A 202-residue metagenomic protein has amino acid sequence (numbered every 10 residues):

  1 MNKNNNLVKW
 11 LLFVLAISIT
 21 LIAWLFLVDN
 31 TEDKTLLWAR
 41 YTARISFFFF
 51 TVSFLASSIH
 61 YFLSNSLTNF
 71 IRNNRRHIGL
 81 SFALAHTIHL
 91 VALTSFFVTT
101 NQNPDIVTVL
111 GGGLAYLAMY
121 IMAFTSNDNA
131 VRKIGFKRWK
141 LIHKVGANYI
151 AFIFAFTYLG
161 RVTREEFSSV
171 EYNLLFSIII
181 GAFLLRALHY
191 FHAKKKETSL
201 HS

Functional and structural regions predicted by a protein language model:
M1-S202: Membrane-embedded alpha-helical bundles that constitute the cytochrome b-like, heme-associated redox core of multi-pass
